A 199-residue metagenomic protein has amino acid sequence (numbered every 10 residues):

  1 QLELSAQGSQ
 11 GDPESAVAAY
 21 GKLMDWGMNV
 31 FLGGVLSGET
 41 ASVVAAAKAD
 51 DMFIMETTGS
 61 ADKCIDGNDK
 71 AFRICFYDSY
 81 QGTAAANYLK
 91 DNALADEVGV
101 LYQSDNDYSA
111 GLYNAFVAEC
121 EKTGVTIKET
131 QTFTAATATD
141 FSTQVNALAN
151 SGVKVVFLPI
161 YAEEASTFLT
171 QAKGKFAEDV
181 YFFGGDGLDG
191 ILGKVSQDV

Functional and structural regions predicted by a protein language model:
L2-I65, F133-T139, S166, K175: Beta-alpha junction/loop-to-helix N-cap segments that form part of ligand/metal-binding clefts
E3-Q7, N29-G34, M52-T58, F72-R73 (+4 more regions): Structural recognition of the beta-strand scaffold that forms the well-ordered cores of secreted hydrolase catalytic
D12-A16, D78-G82, S109-L112, F141 (+1 more regions): Conserved donor sugar-nucleotide recognition element shared by glycan-biosynthetic enzymes
V17, M24, K90-D91, A149: Non-catalytic positions within long, well-ordered alpha-helices that form the structural scaffold/packing of enzyme
D50, L112-V199: Extracellular/periplasmic bilobed ligand-binding domains
G59-D62, Y77-S79, G185-D189: Short, acidic/turn-prone active-site loops that include or flank metal/cofactor- and phosphate-binding residues
K63-N68, A84, I191-V195: Short, charged, surface-exposed secondary-structure boundary motifs
A71-T132, V155: An alpha-beta-alpha
